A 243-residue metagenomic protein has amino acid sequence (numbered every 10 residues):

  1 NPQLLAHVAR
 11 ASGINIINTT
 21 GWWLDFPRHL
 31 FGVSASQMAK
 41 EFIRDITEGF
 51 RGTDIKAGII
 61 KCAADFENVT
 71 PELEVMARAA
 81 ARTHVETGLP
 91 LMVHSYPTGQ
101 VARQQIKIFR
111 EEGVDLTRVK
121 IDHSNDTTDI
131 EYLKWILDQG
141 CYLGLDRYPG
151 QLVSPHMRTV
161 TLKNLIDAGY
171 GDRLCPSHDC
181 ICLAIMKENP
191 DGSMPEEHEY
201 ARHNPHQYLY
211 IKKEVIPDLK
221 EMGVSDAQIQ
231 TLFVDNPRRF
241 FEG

Functional and structural regions predicted by a protein language model:
H7-R10, N15-P90, C141-Y142, R147-L152: Active-site gating/metal-coordination segments in enzymes
P71-V75, T98-G113, D129-L137, L162: Distinct, well-ordered alpha-helical segments
H84, L143, D179, I229 (+1 more regions): Divalent metal-coordination and catalytic microenvironments
T87-P90, R110-T117, W135-G144, Y170-D172 (+1 more regions): Glycine-enriched alpha-helix->loop->beta-strand junction motifs that scaffold or abut catalytic
P90-P97, R118-D126: Catalytic beta/alpha-barrel core
D122-T127, D146-N164: Active-site glycine- and acidic-residue-rich loops that bind and position anionic ligands or nucleotide-like cofactors
D146-R147, G171-M194, H198-A201, I229: Short acidic/histidine-rich active-site segments
H203-G243: Mid-to-C-terminal alpha-helical segments outside catalytic/metal-binding sites
